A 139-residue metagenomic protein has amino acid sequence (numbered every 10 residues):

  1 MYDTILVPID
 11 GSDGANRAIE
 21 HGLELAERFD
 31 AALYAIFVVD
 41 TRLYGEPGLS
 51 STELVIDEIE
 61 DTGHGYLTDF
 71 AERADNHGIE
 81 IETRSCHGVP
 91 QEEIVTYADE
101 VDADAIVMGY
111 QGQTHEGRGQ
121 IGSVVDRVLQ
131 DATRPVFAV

Functional and structural regions predicted by a protein language model:
D3-G48: Small/aliphatic-rich secondary-structure junction motif
D10, G88, Y110-Q113: Histidine-centered beta-alpha loop that forms part of the nucleotide-sugar donor binding/catalytic region in diverse
I36, E82-C86, F137: General small-molecule cofactor/ligand-binding pocket signal
V39-G65: Acidic, proline/glycine-rich short linear motifs
L43, Q91-E93, H115: Generic structural signal for helix capping and beta-alpha/helix-loop junctions
E60-T68, E100, G122: Short, surface-exposed alpha-helical segments at coil->helix boundaries
E72-I106, D131: Structural beta-alpha unit
E100-V139: Gly/Ser-rich helix-loop-strand patches that form or flank binding pockets for ribonucleotide-derived cofactors
